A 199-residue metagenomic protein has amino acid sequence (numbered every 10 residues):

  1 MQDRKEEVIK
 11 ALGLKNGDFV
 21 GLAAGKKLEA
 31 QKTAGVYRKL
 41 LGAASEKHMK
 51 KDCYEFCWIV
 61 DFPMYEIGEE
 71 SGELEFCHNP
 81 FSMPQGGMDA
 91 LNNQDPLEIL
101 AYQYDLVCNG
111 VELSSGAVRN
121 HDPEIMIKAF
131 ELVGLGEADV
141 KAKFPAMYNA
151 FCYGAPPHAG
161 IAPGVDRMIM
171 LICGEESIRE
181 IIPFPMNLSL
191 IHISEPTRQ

Functional and structural regions predicted by a protein language model:
M1-S194, R198: Structured aminoacyl-transfer and RNA-binding surfaces used for tRNA recognition/handling in the translation apparatus
